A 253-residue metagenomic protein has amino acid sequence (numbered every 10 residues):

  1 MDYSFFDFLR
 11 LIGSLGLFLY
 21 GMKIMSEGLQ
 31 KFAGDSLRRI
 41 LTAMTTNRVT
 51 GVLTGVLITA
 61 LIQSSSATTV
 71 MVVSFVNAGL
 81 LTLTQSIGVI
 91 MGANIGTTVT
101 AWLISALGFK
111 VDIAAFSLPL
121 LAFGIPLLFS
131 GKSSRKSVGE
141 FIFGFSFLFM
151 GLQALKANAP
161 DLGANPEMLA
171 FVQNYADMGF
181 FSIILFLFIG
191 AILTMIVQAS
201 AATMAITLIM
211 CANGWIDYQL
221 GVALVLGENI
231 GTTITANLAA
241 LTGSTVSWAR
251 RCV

Functional and structural regions predicted by a protein language model:
D2-R48, I142-I192, M210: Helix-loop-helix hairpins and the membrane-proximal interhelical loops of multi-pass alpha-helical transport proteins
L17, Q30, S66-V70, T97-I104 (+1 more regions): Alpha-helical transmembrane segments and their lipid-water interface positions in multi-pass membrane proteins
L19-S86, I90-N94: N-terminal cofactor/phosphate-binding cores enriched in small/glycine residues, especially glycine-rich loops such as
S26-Q30, T59-A67, A159-P160, L193-A202 (+1 more regions): Short helix-coil transition sites and intra-membrane helix breaks within transmembrane domains of multi-pass
V70-A93, W102-S117, T194-G231, A240-V246: Membrane-interfacial helix-loop connectors
I104-S105, F123-S137, A240-V246: Membrane-water interface regions at transmembrane-helix termini and the short interhelical loops of multi-pass membrane
I113-P126, L187: Transmembrane alpha-helical segments of multi-pass small-molecule transport proteins
V253: Conserved small/polar residues in nucleotide/adenosyl-binding loops
